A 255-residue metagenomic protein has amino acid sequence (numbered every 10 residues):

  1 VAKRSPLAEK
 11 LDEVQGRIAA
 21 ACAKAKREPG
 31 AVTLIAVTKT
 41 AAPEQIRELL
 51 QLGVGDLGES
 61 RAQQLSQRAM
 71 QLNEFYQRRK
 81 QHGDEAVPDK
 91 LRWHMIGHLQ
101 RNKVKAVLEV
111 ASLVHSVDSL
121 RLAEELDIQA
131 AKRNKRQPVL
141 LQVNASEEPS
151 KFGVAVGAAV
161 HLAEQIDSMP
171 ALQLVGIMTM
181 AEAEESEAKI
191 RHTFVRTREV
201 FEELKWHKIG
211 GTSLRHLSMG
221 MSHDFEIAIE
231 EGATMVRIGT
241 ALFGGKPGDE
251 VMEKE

Functional and structural regions predicted by a protein language model:
V1-F225, E231, F243-G245: Conserved alpha/beta-domain cores
M235, D249-E255: Active-site loop ensemble at the mouth of alpha/beta enzyme cores that anchors a bound cofactor
